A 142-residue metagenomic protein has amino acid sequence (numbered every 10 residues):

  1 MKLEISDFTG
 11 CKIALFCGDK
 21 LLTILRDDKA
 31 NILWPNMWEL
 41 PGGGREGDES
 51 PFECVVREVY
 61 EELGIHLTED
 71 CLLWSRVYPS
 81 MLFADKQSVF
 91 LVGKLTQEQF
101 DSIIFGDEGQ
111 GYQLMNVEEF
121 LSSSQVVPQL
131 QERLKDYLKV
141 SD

Functional and structural regions predicted by a protein language model:
M1-E39, L67: N-terminal strand-loop-strand
A14, L21-T23, L73-W74, V89-G93: Ordered hydrophobic segments in well-structured contexts
M37, M81, K139-D142: Proteins with a high burden of low-complexity, intrinsically disordered sequence enriched in S/T/G/P/A and R, requiring
G44-E69, R76-L130: Unchanged
P128-D142: Charged phosphate-binding loop/patch that engages nucleotide di/tri-phosphates or the phosphate backbone of nucleic
